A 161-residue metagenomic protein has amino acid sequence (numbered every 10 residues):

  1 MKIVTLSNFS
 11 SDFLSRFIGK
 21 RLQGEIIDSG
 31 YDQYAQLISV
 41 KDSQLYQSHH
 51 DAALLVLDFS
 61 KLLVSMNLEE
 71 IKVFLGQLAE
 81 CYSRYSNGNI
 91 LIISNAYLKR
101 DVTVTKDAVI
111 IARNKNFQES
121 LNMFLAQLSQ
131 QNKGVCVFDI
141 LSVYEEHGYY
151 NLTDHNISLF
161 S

Functional and structural regions predicted by a protein language model:
M1-S161: Extracellular glycan-modifying ectodomains
